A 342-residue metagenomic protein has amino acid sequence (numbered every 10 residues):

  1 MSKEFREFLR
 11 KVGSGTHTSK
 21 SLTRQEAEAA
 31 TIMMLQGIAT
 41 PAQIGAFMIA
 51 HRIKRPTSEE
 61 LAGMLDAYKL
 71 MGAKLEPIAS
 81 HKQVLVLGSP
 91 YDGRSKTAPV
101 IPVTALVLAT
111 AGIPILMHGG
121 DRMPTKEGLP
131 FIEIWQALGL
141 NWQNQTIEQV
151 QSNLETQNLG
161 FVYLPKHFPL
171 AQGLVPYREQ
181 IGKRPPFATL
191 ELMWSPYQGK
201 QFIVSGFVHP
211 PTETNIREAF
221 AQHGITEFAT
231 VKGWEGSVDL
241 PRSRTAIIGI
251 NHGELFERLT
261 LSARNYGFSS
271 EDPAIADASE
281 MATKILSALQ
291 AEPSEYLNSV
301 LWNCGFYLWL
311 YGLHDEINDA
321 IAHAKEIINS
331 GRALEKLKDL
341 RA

Functional and structural regions predicted by a protein language model:
M1-A98, A109-A111, I115, G267-E271 (+4 more regions): Acidic, glycine/proline-rich low-complexity segments that act as flexible tails and inter-domain linkers
F47, W135, E191, C304 (+1 more regions): Residue-level signal for inorganic ion chemistry
H81-N153: A generic, well-ordered mixed alpha/beta core segment in the N-terminal half of proteins
Q83-V86, I113-L116, N158-P165, R184-F187 (+5 more regions): Structural motif
G120-M123, K166, G233-E235: Short, ordered loop/turn segments at secondary-structure junctions
Q145-F207: Phosphate/diphosphate-binding glycine-rich loops and adjacent basic-rich segments that engage nucleotide
P176, G199-R244: Glycine-rich ThDP/TPP pyrophosphate-binding loop and its adjacent helix/strand module within ThDP-dependent enzymes
E254, T260-H314, H323: A hydrophobic, small-residue-rich beta->alpha segment in the mid-to-C-terminal subdomain of diverse proteins
